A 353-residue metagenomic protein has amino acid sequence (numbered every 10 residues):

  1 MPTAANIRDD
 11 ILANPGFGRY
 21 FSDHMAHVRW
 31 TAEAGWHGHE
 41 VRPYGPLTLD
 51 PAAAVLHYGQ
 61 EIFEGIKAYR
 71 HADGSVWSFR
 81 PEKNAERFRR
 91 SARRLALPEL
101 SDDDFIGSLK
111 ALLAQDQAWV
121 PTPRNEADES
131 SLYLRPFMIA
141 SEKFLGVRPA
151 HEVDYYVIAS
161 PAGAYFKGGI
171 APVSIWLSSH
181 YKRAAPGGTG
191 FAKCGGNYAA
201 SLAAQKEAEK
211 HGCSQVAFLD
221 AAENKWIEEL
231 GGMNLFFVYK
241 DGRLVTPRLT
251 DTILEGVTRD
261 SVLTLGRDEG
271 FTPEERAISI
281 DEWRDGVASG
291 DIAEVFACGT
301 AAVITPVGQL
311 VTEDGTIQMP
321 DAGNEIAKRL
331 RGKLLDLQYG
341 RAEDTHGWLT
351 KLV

Functional and structural regions predicted by a protein language model:
P2-S22, G163, K167, I175 (+2 more regions): Conserved catalytic-core subdomain
N14, P81-N84, R89-G212, I326 (+1 more regions): Extended Lys/Arg-rich, glycine-bearing segments that form polyanion-binding/interaction patches within enzyme domains
A26-R29, I66, Y156, V216-A217 (+1 more regions): Short beta-strand scaffold segments in enzyme catalytic cores
R29-W36, I62, Y69-G74, P81 (+5 more regions): Short acidic-glycine loop/turn motifs at beta-strand connectors
H37-P51: Short, hydrophobic/aliphatic alpha-helical segments
L49-K67, A301-I304: Conserved phosphate/anionic-ligand binding catalytic regions in large, soluble enzymes, centered on
D102, W119-S131, V216-L219, G270-I280 (+1 more regions): Flexible, glycine/charged-enriched surface loops at secondary-structure junctions
